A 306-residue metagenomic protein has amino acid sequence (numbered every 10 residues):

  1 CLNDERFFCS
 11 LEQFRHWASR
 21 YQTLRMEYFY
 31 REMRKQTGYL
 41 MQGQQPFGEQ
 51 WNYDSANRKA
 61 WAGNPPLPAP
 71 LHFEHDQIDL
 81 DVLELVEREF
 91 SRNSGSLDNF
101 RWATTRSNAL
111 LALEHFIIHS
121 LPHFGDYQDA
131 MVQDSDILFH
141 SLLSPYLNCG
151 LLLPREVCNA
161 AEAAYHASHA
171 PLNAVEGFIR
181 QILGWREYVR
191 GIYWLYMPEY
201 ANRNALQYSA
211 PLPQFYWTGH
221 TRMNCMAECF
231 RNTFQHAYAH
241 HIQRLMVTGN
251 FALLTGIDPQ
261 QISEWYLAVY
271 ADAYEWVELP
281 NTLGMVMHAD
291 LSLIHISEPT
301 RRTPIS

Functional and structural regions predicted by a protein language model:
C1-W102: Beta-rich, aromatic/charged-enriched effector core domains that present basic-aromatic interfaces for binding
R15-H16, S263-Y266: "Short basic amphipathic alpha-helical interaction patches in structured regions
N57-A237, L253-L254, W265-A289: Catalytic cores of enzymes that engage adenine nucleotides and/or redox cofactors via long glycine-rich, Lys/Arg/His
H241-I242: Generic helix N-cap/helix-start motif at coil->alpha-helix transitions
T248-A252: Alpha-helical support elements that line or immediately flank enzyme active sites and cofactor-binding pockets
G256-Q260: Structural helix-adjacent loops and short alpha-helical linkers that scaffold large soluble proteins
I294-I305: Single conserved hydrophobic/aromatic residue that forms the stacking wall/gate of nucleotide- or nucleobase-binding
